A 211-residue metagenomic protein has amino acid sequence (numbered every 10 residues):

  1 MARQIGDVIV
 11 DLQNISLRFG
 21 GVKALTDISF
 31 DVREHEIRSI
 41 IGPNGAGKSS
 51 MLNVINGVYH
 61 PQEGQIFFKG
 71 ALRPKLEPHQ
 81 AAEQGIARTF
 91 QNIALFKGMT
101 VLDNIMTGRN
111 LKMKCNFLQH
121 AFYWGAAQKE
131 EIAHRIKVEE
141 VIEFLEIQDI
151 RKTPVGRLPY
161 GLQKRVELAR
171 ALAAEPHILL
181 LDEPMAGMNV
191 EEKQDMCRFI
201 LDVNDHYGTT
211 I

Functional and structural regions predicted by a protein language model:
A2-I211: Glycine-rich phosphate-binding loops of nucleotide-dependent enzymes
